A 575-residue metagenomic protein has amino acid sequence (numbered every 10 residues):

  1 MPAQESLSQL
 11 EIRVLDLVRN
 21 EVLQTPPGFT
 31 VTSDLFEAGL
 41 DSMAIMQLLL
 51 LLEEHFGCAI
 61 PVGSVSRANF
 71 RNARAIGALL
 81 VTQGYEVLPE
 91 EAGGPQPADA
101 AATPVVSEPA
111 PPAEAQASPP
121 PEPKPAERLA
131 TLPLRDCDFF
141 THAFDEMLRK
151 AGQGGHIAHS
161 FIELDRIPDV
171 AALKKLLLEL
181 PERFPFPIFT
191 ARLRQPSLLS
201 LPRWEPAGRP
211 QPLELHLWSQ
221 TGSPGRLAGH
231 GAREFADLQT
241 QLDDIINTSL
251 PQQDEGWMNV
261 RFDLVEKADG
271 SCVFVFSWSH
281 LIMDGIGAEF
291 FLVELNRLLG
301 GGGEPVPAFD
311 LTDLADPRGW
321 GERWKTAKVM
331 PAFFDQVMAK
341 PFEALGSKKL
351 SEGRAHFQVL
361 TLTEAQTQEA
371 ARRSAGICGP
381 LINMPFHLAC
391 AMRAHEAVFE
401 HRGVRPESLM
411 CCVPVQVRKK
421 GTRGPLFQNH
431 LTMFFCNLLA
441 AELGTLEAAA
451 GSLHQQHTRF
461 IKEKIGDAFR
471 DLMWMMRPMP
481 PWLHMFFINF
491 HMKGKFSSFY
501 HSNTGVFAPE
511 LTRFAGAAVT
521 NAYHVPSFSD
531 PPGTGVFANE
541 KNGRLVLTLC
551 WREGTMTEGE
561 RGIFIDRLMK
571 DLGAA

Functional and structural regions predicted by a protein language model:
P2-L50, E54-P111: Phosphopantetheine-dependent thiolation modules in NRPS/PKS and related acyl-activating systems
V14, V18, L80, L177 (+2 more regions): Hydrophobic "lid"/C-terminal helical patch of Rossmann-like NAD(P)-dependent dehydrogenase/epimerase domains
T32-L35, V62, I157-H159, A355-F357 (+1 more regions): Short, solvent-exposed beta-strand edge segments and adjacent coil->beta transition regions
E114, P119-P212, H216, G222-V260 (+2 more regions): Acyl-thioester-dependent acyl-group transfer interface
E122-A143, L148, G229-D237, D269 (+2 more regions): Non-catalytic, low-complexity flexible loops and terminal extensions
K267-G270, K541-G543: Short strand-connecting beta-turns/loops that link adjacent beta-strands
L381-M392: Short amphipathic alpha-helical segments
